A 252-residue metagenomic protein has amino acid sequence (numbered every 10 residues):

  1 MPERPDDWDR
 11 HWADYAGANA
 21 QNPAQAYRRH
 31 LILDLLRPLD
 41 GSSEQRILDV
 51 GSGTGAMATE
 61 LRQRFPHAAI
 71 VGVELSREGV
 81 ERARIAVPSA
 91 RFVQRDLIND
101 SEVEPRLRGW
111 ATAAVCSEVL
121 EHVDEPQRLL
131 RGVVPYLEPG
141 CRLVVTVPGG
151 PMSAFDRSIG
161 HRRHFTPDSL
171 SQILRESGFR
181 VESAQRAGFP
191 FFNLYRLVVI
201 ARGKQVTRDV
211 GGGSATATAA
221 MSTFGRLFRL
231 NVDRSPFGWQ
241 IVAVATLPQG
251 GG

Functional and structural regions predicted by a protein language model:
M1-G109, A113, Q127-L130, H164-P167 (+4 more regions): Conserved N-terminal segment of class I S-adenosyl-L-methionine
P105, F155-I159, N193-V199: Short aromatic-enriched loop/helix-cap "lid" or pocket-rim segments at secondary-structure transitions that line
A113-V119: A short beta-strand submotif of the Rossmann-like class I SAM-dependent methyltransferase core that lines
E118, P148-G150, R186-A187: Histidine-centered beta-alpha loop that forms part of the nucleotide-sugar donor binding/catalytic region in diverse
Q127-P139: A short glycine-rich, Lys/Arg-flanked "PGG" loop and its adjoining helix->strand segment in the class I
L143-R163, P167-Q172: Short, glycine-/aromatic-enriched active-site segment of Class I SAM-dependent methyltransferases
F179-P190: Conserved S-adenosyl-L-methionine
L194-S222: C-terminal helical/coil "lid" or tail adjacent to the Rossmann-like core of SAM-dependent
